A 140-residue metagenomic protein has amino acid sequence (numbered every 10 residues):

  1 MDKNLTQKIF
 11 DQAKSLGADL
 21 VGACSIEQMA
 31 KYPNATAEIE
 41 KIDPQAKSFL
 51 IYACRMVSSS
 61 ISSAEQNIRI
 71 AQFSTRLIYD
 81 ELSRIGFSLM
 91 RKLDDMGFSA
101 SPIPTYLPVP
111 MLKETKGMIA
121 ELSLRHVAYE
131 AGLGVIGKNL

Functional and structural regions predicted by a protein language model:
M1-R84: Non-catalytic, usually N-terminal nucleic-acid engagement modules in DNA/RNA processing proteins
Y32, A71, L77-L140: Catalytic cores of enzyme domains
